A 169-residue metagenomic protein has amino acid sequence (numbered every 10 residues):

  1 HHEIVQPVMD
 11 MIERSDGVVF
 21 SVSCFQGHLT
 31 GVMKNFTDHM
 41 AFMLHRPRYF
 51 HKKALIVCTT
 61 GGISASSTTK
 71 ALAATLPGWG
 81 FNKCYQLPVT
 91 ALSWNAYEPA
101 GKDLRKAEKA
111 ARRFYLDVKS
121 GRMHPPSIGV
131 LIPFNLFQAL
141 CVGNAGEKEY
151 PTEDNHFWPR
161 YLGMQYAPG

Functional and structural regions predicted by a protein language model:
H2-N82, H156-R160, M164: Helix-loop-strand module that forms the ligand-binding subsite of alpha/beta enzymes
N82-G169: Glycine-rich phosphate/pyrophosphate-binding loop and the adjoining helix
